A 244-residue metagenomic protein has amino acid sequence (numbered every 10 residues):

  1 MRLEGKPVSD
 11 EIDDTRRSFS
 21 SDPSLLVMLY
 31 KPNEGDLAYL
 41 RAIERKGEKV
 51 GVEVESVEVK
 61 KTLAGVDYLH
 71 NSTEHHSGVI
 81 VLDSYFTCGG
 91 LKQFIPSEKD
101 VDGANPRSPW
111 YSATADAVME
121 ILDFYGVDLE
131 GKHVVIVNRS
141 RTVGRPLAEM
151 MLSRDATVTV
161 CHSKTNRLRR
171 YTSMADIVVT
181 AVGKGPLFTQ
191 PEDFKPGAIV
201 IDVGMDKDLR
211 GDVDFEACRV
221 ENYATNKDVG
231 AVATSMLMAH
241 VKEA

Functional and structural regions predicted by a protein language model:
M1-D22: Positively charged, low-complexity intrinsically disordered leader regions
R2-P7, H70-L129, G185-F188: Anion-binding alpha/beta catalytic cores of soluble intermediary-metabolism enzymes, centered on
P23-K31: Short beta-strand segments enriched in small/hydrophobic residues
Y30-E44, T62, S112-I199, V213-F215: Glycine-rich phosphate/diphosphate-binding loop of Rossmann-like nucleotide-binding domains
E34-E74: Active-site cofactor/substrate anionic-group-binding motifs, chiefly glycine- and Lys/Arg-rich phosphate-binding loops
V79-V81, T180, I201-D202, T234: Redox-cofactor binding/interface segments in oxidoreductases and associated redox assembly factors
L82-T87, T142, G183-P186, M205-K207 (+1 more regions): Short glycine-rich anion-binding loops that position phosphate/pyrophosphate groups of nucleotides and phosphorylated
L91-G103, P196, I201-A244: Rossmann-fold NAD(P)-binding glycine/threonine-rich loop
